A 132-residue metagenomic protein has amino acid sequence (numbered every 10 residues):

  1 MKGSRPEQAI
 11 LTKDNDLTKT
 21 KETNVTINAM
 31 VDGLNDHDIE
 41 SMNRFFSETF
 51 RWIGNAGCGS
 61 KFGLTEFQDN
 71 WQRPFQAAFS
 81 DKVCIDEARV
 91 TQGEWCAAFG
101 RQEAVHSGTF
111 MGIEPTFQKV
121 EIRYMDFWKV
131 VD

Functional and structural regions predicted by a protein language model:
M1-E48: Short, low-complexity N-terminal intrinsically disordered segments enriched in polar/charged residues
K19, T23, G63-L64, F117: Residue-level preference for long, well-ordered alpha-helices that form the structural scaffold of enzyme catalytic
T26, M30, N70-W71, Y124-D126: Alpha-helical packing segments of well-folded alpha/beta enzyme cores
I27, C96-A98, V120-I122: Hydrophobic aliphatic residue packing
G33, A98-G100: Small side chains
D36, Q76-A77, V130: Secondary-structure boundary motif
E40-E94, R101-A104: A solvent-exposed, acidic/Ser-Thr-rich amphipathic alpha-helical stretch
R101-D132: Exposed beta-sheet edge and beta->alpha loop/turn motif
